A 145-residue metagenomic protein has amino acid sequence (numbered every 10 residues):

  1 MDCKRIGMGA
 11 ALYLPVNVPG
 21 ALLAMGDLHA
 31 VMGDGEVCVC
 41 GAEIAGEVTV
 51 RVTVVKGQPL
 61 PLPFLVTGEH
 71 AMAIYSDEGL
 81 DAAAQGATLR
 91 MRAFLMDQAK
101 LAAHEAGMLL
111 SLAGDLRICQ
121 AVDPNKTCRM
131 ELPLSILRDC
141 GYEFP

Functional and structural regions predicted by a protein language model:
M1-K56, L89, M96, A103-H104 (+3 more regions): Glycine-rich anion/phosphate-binding loop at the beta-strand->alpha-helix junction
V31, T67-E69, F144-P145: Short intrinsically disordered coil segments
K56-L109: A hydrophobic, small-residue-rich beta->alpha segment in the mid-to-C-terminal subdomain of diverse proteins
L62-P63, C140-F144: Short, charged, solvent-exposed linker or helix-capping segments at domain edges/interfaces that act as flexible hinges
M130: Conserved, well-ordered active-site substructure
